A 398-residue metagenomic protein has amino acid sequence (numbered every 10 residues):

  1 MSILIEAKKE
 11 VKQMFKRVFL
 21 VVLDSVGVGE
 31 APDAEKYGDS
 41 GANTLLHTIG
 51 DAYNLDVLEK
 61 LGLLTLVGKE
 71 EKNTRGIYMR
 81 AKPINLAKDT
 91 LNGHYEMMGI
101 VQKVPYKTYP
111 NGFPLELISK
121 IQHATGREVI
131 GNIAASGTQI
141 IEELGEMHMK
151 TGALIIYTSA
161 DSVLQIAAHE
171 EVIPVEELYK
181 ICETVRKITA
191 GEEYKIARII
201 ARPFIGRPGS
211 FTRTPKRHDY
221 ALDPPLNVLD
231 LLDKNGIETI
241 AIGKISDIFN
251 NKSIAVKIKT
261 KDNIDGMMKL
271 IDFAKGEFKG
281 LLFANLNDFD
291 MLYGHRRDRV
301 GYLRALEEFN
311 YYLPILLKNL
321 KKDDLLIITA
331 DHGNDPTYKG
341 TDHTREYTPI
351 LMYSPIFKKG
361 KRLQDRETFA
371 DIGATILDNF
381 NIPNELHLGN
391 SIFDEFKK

Functional and structural regions predicted by a protein language model:
S2-K398: Feature captures the catalytic ectodomains and active-site-proximal regions of enzymes that hydrolyze or transfer
